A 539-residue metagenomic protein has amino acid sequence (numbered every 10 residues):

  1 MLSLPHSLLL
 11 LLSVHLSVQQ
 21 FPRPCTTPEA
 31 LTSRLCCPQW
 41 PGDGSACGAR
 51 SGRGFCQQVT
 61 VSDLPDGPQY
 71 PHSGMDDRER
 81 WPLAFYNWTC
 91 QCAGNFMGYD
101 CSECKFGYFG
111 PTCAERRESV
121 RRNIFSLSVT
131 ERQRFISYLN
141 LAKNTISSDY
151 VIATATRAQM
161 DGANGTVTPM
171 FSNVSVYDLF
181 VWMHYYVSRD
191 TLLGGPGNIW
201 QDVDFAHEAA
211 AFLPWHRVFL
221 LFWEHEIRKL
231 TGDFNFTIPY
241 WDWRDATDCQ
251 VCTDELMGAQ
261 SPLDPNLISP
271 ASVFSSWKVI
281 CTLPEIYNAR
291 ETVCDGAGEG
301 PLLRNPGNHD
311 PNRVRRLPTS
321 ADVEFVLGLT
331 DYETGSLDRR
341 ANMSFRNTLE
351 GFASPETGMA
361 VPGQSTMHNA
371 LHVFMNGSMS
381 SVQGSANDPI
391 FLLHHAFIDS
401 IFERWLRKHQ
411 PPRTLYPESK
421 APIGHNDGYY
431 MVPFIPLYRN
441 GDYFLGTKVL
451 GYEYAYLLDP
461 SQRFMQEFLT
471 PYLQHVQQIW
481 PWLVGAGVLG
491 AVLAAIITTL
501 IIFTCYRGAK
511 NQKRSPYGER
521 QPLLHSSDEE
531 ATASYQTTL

Functional and structural regions predicted by a protein language model:
L2-L4, L9-T27: N-terminal signal peptide
L4, F85-N87, F96: Eukaryote-biased feature marking scaffold/signaling PDZ-domain proteins and nuclear chromatin regulators
V18-Q91, D100-F106, P111-L539: C-terminal accessory segments of proteins
